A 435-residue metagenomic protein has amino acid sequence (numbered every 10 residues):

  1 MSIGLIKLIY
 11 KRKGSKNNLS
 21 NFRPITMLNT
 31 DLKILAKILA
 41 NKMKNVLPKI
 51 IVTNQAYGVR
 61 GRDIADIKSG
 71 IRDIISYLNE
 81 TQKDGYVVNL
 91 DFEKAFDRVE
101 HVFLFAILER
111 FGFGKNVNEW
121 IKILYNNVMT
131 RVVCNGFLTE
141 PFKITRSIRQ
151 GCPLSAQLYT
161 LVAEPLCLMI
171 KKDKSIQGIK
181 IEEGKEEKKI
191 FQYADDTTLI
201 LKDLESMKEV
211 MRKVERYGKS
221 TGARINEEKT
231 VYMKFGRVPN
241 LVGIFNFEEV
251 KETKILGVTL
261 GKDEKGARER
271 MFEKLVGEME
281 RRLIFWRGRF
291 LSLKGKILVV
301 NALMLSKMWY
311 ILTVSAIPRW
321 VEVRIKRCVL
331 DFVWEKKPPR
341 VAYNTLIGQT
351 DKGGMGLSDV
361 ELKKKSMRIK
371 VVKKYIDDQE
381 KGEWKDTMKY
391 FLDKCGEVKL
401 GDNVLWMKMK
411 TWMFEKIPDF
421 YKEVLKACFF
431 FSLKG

Functional and structural regions predicted by a protein language model:
M1-P165, M169, V329: Conserved pre-catalytic core of RNA-dependent polymerases
K11-R12, T30-D31, N41-M43, L90-F92 (+6 more regions): Residues immediately flanking
K94-F111, S147, I190-K219, G236 (+1 more regions): Catalytic palm subdomain of template-directed nucleic-acid polymerases, centered on the conserved carboxylate motif
G136-L138, R224-T253, M271: Short, conserved micro-motifs composed of acidic
D173-Q192: Active-site nucleotide-donor binding segment shared across nucleotidyl transfer reactions
A194, F245-I317, W334-P338, S366-E383: Basic, alpha-helical interaction scaffolds
E322-V333: Short amphipathic alpha-helical coiled-coil/interface segments
I325, P338-G435: Extended C-terminal regions of large enzymes
